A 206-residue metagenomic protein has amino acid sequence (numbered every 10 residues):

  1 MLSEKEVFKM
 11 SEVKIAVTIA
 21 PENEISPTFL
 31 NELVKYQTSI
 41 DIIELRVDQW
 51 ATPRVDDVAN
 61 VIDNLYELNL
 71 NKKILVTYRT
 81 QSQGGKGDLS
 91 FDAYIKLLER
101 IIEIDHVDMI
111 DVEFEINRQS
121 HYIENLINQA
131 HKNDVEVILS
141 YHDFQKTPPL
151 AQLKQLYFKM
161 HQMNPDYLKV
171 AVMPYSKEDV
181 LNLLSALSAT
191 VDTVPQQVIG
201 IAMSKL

Functional and structural regions predicted by a protein language model:
S3-K132, E136-A151: Active-site beta->alpha loop and helix N-cap motifs at the rims of alpha/beta catalytic domains
F114-L206: Catalytic alpha/beta core domains of metabolic enzymes, predominantly
